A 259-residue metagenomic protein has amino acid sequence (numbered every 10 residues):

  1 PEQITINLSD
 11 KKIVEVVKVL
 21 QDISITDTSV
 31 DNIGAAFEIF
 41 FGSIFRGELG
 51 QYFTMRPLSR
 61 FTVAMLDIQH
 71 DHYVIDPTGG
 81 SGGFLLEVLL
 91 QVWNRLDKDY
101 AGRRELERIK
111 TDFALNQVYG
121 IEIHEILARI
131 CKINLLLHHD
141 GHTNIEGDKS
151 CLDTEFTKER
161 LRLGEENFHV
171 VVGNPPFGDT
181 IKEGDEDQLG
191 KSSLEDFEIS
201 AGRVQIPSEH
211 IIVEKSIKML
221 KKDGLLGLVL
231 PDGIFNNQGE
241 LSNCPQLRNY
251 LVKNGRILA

Functional and structural regions predicted by a protein language model:
P1-G42: Long recognition/docking surfaces used for binding and targeting
V14, V30-G34, E38, R56 (+4 more regions): Non-catalytic, well-ordered alpha-helical scaffold segments
T26-D27, D31-F53, R60, A64-D67: S-adenosyl-L-methionine
Q51-V170, G178-T180, L230-G233, G239-Q246 (+1 more regions): Conserved S-adenosyl-L-methionine
N94, I181-E195: Short, flexible, mixed-charge acidic loops at enzyme active sites
D196-S200: A short, charged helix-loop
G202-A259: Conserved Class I SAM-dependent methyltransferase catalytic core
